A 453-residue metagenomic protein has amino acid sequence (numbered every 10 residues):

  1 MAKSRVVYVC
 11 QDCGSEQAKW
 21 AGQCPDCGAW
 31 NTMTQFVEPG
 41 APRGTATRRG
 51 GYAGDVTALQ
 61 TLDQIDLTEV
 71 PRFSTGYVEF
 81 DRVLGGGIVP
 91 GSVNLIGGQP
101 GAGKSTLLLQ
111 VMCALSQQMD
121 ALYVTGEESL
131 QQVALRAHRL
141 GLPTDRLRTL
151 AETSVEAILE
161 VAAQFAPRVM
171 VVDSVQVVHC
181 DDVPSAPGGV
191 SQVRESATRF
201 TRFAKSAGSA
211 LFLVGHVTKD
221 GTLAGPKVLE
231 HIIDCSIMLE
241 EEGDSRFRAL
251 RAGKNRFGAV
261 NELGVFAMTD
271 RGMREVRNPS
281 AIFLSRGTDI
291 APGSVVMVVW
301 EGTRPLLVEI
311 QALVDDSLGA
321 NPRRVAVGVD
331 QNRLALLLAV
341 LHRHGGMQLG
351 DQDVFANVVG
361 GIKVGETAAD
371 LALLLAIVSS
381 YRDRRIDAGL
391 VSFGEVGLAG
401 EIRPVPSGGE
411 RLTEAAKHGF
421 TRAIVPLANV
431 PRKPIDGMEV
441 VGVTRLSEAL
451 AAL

Functional and structural regions predicted by a protein language model:
A2-D12, E16-L84, V89-L95, A102-C113 (+5 more regions): Peripheral, non-AAA+ core regions of ATP-driven protein-machinery
Q99, G126: P-loop (Walker A) phosphate-binding loop of NTP-binding proteins
A121-T125: Conserved RecA-like ASCE P-loop NTPase motor core of nucleic-acid helicases/translocases
L130: Divalent metal-dependent catalytic cores for phosphoryl transfer on phosphate-bearing substrates
